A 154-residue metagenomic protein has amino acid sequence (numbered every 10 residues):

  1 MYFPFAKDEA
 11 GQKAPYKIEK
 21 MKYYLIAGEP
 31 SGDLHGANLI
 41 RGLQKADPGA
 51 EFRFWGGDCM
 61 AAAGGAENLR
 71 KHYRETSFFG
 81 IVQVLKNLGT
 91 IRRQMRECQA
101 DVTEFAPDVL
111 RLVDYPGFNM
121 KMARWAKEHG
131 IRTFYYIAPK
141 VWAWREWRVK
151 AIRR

Functional and structural regions predicted by a protein language model:
M1-K20: Intrinsic disorder/low-complexity segments
P4, K22-R154: Active-site and donor-binding regions of nucleotide-sugar-utilizing enzymes
